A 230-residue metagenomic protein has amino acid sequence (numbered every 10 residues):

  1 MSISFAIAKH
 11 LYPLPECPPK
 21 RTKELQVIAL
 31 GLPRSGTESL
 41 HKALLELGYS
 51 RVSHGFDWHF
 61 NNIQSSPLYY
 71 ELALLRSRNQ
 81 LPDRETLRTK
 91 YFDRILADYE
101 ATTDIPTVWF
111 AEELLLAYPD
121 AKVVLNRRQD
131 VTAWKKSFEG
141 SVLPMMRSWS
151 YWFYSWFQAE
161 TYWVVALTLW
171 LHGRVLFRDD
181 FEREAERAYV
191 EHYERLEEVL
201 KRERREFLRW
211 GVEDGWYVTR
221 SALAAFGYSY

Functional and structural regions predicted by a protein language model:
M1-T89: PAPS-dependent sulfotransferase catalytic core
A29-L32, G55-F56, T103-T107, R127-R128 (+1 more regions): Short His-Asn-centered micro-motif
T37-H41, N61-I63, F110-E113, V131-S137 (+2 more regions): Short catalytic/ligand-binding loop motif for oxyanion handling, primarily in non-cytosolic enzymes, centered on
Y49, A111-E184: PAPS-dependent sulfotransferase catalytic domain
D83-L87, Y91-R94, T103-P106, E184-H192: Soluble or luminal CAZymes and related metallo-dependent hydrolases
D93-Y118, N126: Glycine-rich phosphate-binding loop used to anchor ATP phosphates in small-molecule kinases, encompassing both
Q129, R178-R187, K201-T219: Phosphate-binding beta-loop-alpha motif at adenosine-nucleotide cofactor sites
T219-Y230: C-terminal accessory extensions appended to soluble enzyme cores
